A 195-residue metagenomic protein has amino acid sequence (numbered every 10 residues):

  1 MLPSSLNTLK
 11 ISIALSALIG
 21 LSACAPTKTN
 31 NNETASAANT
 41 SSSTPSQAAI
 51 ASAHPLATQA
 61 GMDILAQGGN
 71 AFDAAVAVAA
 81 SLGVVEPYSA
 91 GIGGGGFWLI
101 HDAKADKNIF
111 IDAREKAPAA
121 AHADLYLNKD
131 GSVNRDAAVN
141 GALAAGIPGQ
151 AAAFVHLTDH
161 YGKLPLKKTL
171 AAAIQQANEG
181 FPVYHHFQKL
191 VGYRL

Functional and structural regions predicted by a protein language model:
M1-I13: Bacterial N-terminal signal peptides that target proteins for export
G20-A23: C-terminal motif of bacterial Sec signal peptides marking the signal peptidase cleavage site
A25-T27: Bacterial signal peptide processing site
T29-Q59, A71-F72, V76-L195: Noncatalytic scaffold domains of N-terminal-nucleophile
M62-D63: Surface-exposed charged/polar residues within alpha-helices that form helix-capping/stabilizing sites and interaction
